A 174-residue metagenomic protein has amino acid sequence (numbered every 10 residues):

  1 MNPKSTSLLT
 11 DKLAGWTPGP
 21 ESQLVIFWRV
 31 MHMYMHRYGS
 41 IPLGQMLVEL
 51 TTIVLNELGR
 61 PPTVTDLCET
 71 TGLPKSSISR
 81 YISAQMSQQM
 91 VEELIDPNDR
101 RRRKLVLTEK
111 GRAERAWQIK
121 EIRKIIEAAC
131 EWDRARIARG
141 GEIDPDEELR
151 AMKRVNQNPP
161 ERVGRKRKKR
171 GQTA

Functional and structural regions predicted by a protein language model:
M1-L43: N-terminal leader segment of winged-helix/HTH proteins
K4, E161-R170: Arg/Lys-rich, glycine/proline-spaced intrinsically disordered segments in nuclear chromatin/transcription regulators
M31, A116-Q157, T173: Amphipathic alpha-helical dimerization/coiled-coil segments that flank or bridge DNA-binding/regulatory modules
H32-P74: N-terminal helix-turn-helix DNA-binding core of bacterial DNA-binding proteins
G59-R103: Canonical helix-turn-helix DNA-binding module
S76, R154-Q157, R167-R170: N-terminal cationic leader/targeting segments used for protein routing and processing
P97-Q118: Basic, amphipathic "hinge/linker" alpha-helix immediately C-terminal to the N-terminal HTH DNA-binding motif
